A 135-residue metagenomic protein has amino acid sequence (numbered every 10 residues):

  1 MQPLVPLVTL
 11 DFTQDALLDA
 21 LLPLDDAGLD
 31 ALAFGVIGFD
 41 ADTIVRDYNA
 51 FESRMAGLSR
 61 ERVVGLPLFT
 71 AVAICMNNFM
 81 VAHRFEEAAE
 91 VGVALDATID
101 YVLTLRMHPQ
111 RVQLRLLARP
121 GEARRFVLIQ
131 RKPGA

Functional and structural regions predicted by a protein language model:
Q2-L24: Short, charged amphipathic alpha-helical "coupling" segments at sensory-output junctions in signaling proteins
D26-G28: PAS-family sensory domains
F34, F39-A135: Sensory/regulatory domains in signal-transduction proteins
